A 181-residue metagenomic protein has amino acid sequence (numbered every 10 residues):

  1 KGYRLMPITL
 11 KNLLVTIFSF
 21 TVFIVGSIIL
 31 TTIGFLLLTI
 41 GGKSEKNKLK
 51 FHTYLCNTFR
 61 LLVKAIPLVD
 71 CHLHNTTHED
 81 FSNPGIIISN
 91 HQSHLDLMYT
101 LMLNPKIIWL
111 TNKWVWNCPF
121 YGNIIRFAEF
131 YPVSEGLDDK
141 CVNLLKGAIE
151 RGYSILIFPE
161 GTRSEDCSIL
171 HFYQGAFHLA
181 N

Functional and structural regions predicted by a protein language model:
K1-M6: Short, Lys/Arg-enriched N-terminal segments with co-localized hydrophobic residues within the first ~10-30 amino acids
P7-H72, N123: A transmembrane-helix-recognition feature enriched in membrane-embedded lipid enzymes and envelope glyco-/phospholipid
D70-N181: Soluble catalytic domains of membrane acyltransferases
